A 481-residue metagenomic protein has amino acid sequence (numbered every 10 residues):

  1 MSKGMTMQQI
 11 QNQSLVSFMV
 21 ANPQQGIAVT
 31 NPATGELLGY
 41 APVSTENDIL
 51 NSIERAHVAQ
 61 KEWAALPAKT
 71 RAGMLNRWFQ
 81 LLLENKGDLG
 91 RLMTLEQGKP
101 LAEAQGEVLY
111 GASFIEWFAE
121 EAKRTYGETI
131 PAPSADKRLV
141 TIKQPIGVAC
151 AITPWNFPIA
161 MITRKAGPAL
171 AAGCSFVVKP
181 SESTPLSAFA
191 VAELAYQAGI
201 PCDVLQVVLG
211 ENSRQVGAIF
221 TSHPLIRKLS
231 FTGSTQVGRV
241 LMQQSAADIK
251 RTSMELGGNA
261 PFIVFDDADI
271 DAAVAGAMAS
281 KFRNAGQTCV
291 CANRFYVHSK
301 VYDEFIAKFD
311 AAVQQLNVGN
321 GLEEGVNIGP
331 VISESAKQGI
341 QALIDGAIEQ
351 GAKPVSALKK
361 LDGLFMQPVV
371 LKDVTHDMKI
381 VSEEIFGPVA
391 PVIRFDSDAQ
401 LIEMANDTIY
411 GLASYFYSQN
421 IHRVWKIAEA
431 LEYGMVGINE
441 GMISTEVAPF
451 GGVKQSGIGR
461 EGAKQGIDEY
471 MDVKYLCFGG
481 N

Functional and structural regions predicted by a protein language model:
M1-L38: Hydrophobic face of amphipathic alpha-helices that form TPR/SEL1-like repeat modules and related alpha-solenoid
T34-Y40, I226, I263, N317 (+2 more regions): Conserved C-terminal structural/oligomerization subdomain of aldehyde/semialdehyde dehydrogenase
G35, A56, R71, M93 (+11 more regions): Residue-level signal for inorganic ion chemistry
L37-S44, A59-A65, A151, F262-F265 (+5 more regions): Short, well-ordered beta-strand elements within core beta-sheets of diverse protein domains
G39-T125, D136: Glycine-rich loop-to-alpha-helix module at the N-terminal edge of alpha/beta enzyme cores
G127-A272, F395: Rossmann-like NAD(P) dinucleotide-binding subdomain of oxidoreductase/dehydrogenase enzymes
S175-V177, P354, M435: A short hydrophobic/small-residue beta-strand
Q236-T375, I438: ALDH superfamily catalytic-core signature
